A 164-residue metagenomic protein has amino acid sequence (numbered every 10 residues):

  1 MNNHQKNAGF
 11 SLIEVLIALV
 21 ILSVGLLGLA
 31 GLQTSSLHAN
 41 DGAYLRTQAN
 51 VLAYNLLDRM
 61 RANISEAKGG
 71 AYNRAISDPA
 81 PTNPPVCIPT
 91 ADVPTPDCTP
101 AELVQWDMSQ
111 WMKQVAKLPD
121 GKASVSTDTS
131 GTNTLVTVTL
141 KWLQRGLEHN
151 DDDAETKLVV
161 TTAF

Functional and structural regions predicted by a protein language model:
M1-Y54: Aliphatic-rich helix starts adjacent to a transmembrane/signal segment
D41, V51-F164: Flexible, low-complexity segments enriched in proline/glycine/serine and punctuated by aromatic residues
